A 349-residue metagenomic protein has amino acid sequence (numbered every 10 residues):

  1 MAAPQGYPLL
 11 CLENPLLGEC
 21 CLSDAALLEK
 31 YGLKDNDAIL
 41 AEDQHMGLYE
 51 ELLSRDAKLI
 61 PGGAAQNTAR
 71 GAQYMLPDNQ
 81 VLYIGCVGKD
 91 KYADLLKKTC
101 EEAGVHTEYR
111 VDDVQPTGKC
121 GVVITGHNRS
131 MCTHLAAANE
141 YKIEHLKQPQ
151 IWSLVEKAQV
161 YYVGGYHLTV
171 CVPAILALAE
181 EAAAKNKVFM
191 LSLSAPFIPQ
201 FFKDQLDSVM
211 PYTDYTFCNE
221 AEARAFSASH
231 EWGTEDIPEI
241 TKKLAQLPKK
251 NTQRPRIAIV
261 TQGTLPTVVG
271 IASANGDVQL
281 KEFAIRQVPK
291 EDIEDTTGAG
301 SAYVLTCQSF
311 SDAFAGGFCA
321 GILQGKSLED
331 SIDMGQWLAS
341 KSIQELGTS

Functional and structural regions predicted by a protein language model:
M1-L82, K91-L95, I293-T296: Glycine-rich phosphate/adenosyl-contacting loop at the front of the ribokinase-like
M1-P15, L22, E180-E181, F202 (+1 more regions): Conserved phosphate-binding/catalytic region of the ribokinase-like
L12-N14, G85-K89, D112, I124-G126 (+1 more regions): Cofactor-binding loop segments of dinucleotide-utilizing enzymes, especially the Rossmann-like FAD- and NAD(P)+-binding
V81, T107, F189-M190, A258: Hydrophobic beta-strand scaffold residues
T99-Q115: A glycine-rich helix N-cap at a beta->alpha junction
E108-D112, C120-V170: Conserved phosphate-binding/catalytic loop of the ribokinase/pfkB sugar-kinase fold
K147, V160-K243, P248-K249, P255-I257 (+1 more regions): Conserved beta-alpha-beta core of the PfkB/ribokinase-like small-molecule kinase fold
